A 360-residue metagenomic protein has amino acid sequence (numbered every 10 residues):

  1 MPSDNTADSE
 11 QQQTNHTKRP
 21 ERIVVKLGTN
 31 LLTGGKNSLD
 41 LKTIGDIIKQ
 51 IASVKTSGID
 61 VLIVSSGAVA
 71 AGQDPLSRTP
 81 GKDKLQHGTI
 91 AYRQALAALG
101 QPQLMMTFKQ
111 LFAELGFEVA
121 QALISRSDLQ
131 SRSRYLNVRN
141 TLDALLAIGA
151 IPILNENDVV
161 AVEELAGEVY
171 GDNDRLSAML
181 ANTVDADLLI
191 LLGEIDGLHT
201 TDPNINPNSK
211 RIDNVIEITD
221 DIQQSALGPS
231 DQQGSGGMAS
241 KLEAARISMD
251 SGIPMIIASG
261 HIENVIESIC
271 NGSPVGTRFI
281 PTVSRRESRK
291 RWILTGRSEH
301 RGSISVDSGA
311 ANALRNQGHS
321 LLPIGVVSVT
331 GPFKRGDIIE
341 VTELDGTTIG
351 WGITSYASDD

Functional and structural regions predicted by a protein language model:
P2-E118, A122-D360: C-terminal catalytic "cap/lid" subdomain
